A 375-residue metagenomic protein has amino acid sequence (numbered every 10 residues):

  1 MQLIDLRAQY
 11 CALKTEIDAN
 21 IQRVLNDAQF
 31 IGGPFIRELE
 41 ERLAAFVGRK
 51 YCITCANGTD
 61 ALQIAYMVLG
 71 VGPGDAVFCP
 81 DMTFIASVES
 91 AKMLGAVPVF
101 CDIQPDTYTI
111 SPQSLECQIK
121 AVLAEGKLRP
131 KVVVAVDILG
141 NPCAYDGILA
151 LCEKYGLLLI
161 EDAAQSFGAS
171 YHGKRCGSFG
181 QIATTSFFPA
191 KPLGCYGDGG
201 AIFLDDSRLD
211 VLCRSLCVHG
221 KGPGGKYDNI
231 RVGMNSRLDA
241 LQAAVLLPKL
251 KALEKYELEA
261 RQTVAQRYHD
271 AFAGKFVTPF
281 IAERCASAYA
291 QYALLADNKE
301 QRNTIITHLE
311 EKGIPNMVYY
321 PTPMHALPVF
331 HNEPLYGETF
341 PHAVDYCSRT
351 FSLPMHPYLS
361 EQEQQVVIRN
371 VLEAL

Functional and structural regions predicted by a protein language model:
M1, D75-A76, L157-L158: Hydrophobic "anchor" residues on beta-strands that sit immediately upstream of conserved functional sites
M1-Q29, P34, P354: N-terminal "arm"/small-domain region of PLP-dependent enzymes with the aminotransferase-like
A28-A76, S90-K92, F100-D102, K174: Phosphate-binding glycine-rich loop
I36-R42, R49-K50, Q113, C117 (+6 more regions): PLP-dependent aminotransferase class I/II
T83-V88: Conserved coil-to-alpha-helix start sites within the AMP-binding
G95: Structured binding elements
D106-C195, I202-F203: Active-site phosphate-binding strand-loop segment of PLP-dependent enzymes
